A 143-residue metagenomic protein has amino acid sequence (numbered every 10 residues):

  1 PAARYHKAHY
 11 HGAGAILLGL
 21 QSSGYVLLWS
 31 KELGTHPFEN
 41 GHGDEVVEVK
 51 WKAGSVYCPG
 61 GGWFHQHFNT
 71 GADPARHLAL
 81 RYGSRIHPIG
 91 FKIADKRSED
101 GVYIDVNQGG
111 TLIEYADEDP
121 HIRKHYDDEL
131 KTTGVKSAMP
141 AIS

Functional and structural regions predicted by a protein language model:
P1, Y10-L33: Short, conserved beta-strand element in jelly-roll/cupin
Y5-H6, S55-Y57, G62-H67: Histidine-centered metal-chelating micro-motifs
K7-H9, G14-G19, E48-V49, V56-Y57: His/acidic/aromatic-lined binding-pocket segments of jelly-roll/cupin-type domains and related regulatory beta-sandwich
S23-Y25, F64, P74: Structural motif
L28, P37, I89-G90: Intrinsically disordered, low-complexity regions enriched in proline, serine, glycine and charged residues
K31-G61: Short acidic-glycine-tyrosine-enriched beta hairpin
F68-S143: Double-stranded beta-helix
